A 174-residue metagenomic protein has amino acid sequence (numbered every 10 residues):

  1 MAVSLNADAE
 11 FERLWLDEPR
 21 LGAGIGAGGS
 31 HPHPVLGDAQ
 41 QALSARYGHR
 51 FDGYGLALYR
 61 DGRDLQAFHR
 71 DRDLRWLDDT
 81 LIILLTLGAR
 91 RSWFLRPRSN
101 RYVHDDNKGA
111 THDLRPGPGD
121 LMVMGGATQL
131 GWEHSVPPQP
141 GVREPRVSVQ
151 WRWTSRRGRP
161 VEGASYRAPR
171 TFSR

Functional and structural regions predicted by a protein language model:
M1-R174: Non-heme Fe(II) oxygenase metal-center motifs and adjacent flexible, charged/small-residue loops
